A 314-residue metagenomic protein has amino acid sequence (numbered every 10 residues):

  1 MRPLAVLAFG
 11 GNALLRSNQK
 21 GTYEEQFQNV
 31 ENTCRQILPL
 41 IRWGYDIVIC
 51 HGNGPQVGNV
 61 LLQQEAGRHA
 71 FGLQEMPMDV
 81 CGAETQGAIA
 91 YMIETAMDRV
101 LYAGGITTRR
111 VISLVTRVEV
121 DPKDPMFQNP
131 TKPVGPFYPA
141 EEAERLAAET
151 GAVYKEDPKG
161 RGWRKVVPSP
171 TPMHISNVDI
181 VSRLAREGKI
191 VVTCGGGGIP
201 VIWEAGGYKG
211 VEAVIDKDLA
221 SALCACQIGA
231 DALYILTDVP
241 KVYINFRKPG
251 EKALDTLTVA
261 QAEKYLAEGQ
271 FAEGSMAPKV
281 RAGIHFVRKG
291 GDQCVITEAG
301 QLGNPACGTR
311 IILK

Functional and structural regions predicted by a protein language model:
R2-K314: C-terminal catalytic "cap/lid" subdomain
